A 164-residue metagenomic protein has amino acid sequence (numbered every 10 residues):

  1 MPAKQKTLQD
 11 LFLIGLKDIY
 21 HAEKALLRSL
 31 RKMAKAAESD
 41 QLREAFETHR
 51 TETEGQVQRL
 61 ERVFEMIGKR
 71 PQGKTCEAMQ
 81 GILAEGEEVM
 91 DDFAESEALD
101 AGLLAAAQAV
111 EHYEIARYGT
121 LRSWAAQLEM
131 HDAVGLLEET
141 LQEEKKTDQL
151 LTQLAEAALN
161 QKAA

Functional and structural regions predicted by a protein language model:
M1-A164: Amphipathic alpha-helical hairpins
